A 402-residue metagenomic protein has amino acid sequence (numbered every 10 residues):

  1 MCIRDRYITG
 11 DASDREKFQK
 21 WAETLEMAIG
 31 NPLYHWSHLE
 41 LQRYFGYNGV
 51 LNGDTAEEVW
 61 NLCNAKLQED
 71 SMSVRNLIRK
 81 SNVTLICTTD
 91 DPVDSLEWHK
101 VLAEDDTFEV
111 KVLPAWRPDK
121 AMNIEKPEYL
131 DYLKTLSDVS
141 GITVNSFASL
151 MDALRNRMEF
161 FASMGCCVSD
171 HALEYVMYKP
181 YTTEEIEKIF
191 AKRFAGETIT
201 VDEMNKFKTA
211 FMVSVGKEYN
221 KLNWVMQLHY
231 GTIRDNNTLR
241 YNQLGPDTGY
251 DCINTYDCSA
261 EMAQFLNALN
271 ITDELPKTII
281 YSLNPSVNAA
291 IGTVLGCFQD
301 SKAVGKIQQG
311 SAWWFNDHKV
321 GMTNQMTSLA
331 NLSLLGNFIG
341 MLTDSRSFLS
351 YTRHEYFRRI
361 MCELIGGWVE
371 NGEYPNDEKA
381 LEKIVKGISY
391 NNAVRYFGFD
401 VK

Functional and structural regions predicted by a protein language model:
R4-L222, E274-P276, I280-G292, G296-K402: Metal-cofactor-binding active-site regions of metalloenzymes
E203, G249-C252: Metal/cofactor-centered catalytic core regions of large enzymes
M226-L228: C-terminal amphipathic alpha-helical interaction region
N237: Hard-cation-handling environments
Y241-G249: Short glycine/proline- and charge-enriched loop/turn segments that cap or connect secondary-structure elements
Y256-M262: Divalent-cation-assisted or electrostatically stabilized phosphate/pyrophosphate-binding catalytic cores
F265-I271: Short, basic/hydrophobic alpha-helical segments
